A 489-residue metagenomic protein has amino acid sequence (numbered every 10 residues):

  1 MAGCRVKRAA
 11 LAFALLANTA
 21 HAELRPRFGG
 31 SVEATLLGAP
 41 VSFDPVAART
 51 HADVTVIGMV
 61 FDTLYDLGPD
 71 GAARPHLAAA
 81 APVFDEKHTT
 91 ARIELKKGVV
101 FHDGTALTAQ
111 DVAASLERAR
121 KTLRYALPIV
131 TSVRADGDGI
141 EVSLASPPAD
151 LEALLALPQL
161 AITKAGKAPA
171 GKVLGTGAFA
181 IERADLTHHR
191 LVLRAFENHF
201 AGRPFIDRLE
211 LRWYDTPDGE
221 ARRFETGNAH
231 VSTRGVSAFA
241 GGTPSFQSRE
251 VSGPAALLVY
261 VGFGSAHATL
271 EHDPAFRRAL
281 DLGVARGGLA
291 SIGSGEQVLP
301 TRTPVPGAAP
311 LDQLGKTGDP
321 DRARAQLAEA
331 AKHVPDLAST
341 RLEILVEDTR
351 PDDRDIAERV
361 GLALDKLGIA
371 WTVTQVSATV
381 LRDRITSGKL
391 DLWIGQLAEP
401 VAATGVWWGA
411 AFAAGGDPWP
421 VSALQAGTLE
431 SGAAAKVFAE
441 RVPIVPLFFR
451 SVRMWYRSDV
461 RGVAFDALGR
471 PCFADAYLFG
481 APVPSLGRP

Functional and structural regions predicted by a protein language model:
T35-E86, E94, E117, K172-T176: N-terminal lobe/hinge region of extracytoplasmic solute-binding protein
G38-I57, R74-A80, T105, A149-L160 (+3 more regions): A structural "hinge/loop" feature
V56, A80-L123, E141, R223 (+1 more regions): Aromatic- and charge-enriched surface segment that lines or borders ligand/interaction sites
E94, R124-G166, A178: Surface-exposed binding/hinge segments that line and control ligand-binding clefts or catalytic entry sites
A153-R208, D218-G219, P482-R488: Gly/Pro-rich hinge or "lid" segments in bacterial periplasmic/extracellular proteins
E197-G242: Ligand-site clamp/hinge motif
E271-L362, V483-R488: Append "and occasionally in soluble cytosolic enzymes with long acidic Gly/Pro-rich linkers
T372-L381, G405-R461, D466-G469, V483-P489: Extracytoplasmic/peripheral linker and loop segments enriched in polar/acidic and small residues with frequent Thr/Pro
